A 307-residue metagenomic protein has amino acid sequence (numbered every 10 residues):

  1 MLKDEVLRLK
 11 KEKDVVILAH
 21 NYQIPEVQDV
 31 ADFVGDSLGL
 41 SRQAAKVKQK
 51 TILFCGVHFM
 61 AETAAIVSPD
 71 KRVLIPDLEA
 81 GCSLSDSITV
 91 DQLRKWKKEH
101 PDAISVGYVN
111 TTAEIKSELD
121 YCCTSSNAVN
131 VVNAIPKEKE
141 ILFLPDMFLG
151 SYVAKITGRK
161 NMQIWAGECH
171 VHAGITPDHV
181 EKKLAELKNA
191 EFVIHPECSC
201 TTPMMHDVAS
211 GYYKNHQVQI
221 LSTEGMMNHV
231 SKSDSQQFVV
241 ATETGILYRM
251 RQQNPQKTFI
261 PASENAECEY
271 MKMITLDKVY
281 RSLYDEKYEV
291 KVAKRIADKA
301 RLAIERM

Functional and structural regions predicted by a protein language model:
M1-A241, I246-M307: Active-site loop-to-helix "anion-binding N-cap" substructures in soluble metabolic enzymes
